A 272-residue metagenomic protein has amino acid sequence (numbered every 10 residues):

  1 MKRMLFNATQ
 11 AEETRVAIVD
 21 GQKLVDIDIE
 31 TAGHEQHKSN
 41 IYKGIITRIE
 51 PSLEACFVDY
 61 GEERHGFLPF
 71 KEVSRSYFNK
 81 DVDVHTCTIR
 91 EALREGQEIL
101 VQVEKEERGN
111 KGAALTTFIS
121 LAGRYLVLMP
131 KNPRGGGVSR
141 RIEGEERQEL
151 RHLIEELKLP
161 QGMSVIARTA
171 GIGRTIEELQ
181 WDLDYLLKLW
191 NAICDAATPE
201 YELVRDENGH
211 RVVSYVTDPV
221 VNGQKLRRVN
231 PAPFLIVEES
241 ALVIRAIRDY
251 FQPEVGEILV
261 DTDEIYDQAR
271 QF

Functional and structural regions predicted by a protein language model:
M1-F272: Single-stranded RNA-binding surfaces
